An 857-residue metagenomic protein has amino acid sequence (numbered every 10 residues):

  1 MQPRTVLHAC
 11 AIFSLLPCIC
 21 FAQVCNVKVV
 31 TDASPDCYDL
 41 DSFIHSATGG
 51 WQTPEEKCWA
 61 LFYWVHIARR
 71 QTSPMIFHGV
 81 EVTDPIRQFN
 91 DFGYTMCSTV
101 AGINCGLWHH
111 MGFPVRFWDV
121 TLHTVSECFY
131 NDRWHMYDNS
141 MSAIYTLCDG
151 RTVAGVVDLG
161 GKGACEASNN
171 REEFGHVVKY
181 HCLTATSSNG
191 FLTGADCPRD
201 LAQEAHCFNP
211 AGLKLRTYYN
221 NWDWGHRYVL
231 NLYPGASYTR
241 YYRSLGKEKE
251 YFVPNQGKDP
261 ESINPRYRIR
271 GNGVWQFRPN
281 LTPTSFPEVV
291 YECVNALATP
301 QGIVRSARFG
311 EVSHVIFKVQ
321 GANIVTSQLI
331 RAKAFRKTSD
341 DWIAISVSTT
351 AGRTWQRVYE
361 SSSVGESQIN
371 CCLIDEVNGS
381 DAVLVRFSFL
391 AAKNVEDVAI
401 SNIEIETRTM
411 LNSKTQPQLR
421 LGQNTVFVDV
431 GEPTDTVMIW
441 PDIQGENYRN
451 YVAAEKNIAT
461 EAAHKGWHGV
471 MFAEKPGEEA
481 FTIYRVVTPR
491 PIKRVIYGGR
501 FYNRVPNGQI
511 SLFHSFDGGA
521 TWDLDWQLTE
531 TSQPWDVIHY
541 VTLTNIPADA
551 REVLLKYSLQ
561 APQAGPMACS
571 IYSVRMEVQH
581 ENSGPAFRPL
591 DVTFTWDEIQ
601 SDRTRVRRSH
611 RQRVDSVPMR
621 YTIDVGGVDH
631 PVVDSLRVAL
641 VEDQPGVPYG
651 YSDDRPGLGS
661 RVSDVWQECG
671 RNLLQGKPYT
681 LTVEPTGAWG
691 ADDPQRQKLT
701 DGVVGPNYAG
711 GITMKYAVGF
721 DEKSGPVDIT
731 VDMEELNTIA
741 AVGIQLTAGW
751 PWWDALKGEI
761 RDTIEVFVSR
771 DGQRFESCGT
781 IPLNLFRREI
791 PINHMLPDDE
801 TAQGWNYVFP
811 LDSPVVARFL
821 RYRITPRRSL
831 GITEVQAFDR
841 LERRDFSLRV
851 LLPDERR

Functional and structural regions predicted by a protein language model:
Q23-F92: Secondary-structure boundary elements
Q71-N131, T146: Active-site neighborhood of thiol-dependent amide/isopeptide-bond enzymes
F129-T282: His-Asp-centered catalytic microenvironments across diverse enzyme cores, prominently the transglutaminase-like
F286-F309, A453-P476, Y651-L736, T747-E759 (+3 more regions): Disordered, acidic Ser/Thr/Pro-rich linker "stalks" and the adjacent N-terminal cap of the next globular domain
N323-K337, R490-R504, T738-A755, Y822: A short beta-strand element within beta-rich, extracytoplasmic domains of secreted/secretory-pathway proteins
I330, D381-L390, Y497, R551-Q560 (+4 more regions): Hydrophobic/aromatic beta-strand segments within beta-rich folds
I345-G352, F513-G519, S769: Conserved Ser/Thr-centered positions that define the repeating blades of beta-propeller domains
L390-I439, L559-W666, S829-R856: Exposed low-complexity, polar/acidic, P/S/T/G-rich flexible segments that act as propeptides, protease-susceptible
